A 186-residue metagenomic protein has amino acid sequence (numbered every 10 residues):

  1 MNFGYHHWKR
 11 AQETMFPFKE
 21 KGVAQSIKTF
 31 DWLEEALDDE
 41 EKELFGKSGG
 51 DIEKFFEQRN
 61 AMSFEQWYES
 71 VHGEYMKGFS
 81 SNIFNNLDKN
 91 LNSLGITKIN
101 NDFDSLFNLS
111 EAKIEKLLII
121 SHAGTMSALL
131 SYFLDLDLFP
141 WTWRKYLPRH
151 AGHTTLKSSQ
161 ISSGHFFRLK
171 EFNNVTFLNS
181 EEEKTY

Functional and structural regions predicted by a protein language model:
M1-E69: Phosphate-coordination/substrate-recognition cap region in phosphate-metabolizing enzymes
G4, E111-S121, T125: Beta-strand elements within well-structured catalytic alpha/beta cores of enzymes that handle phosphate/sulfate esters
R10, M126-S127: Glycine-rich phosphate-binding loops at beta-strand->alpha-helix junctions
M15-G22, L87-L94, K98, F133: Hydrophobic, Leu/Ile/Phe/Ala-enriched alpha-helical segments that form helix-helix packing faces
E20, A24, L33-D51, S105-E115 (+1 more regions): Acidic, low-complexity terminal tails and accessory targeting/binding regions of phosphate-metabolizing enzymes
F56-E74, T176-Y186: Extended, charge-rich low-complexity interaction segments
F64-L106: Internal catalytic-core helix/loop-beta-alpha segment that presents or stabilizes conserved functional determinants
